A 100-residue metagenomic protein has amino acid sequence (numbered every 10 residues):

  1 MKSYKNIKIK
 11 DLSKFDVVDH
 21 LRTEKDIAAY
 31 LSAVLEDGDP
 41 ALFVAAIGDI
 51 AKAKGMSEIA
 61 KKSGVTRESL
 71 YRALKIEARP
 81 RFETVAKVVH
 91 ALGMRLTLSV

Functional and structural regions predicted by a protein language model:
M1-A46: N-terminal flexible/basic segments that precede or flank functional cores
H20, E36, K52, K75-A78: Alpha-solenoid HEAT/Armadillo repeat architecture
K52-R72: Short alpha-helical DNA-recognition segment
E77-K87, T97: Short, basic-rich loop-to-helix N-cap that marks the start of a DNA-contacting helix
G93-V100: Short C-terminal boundary/hinge segments that cap the last helix of small helical domains
